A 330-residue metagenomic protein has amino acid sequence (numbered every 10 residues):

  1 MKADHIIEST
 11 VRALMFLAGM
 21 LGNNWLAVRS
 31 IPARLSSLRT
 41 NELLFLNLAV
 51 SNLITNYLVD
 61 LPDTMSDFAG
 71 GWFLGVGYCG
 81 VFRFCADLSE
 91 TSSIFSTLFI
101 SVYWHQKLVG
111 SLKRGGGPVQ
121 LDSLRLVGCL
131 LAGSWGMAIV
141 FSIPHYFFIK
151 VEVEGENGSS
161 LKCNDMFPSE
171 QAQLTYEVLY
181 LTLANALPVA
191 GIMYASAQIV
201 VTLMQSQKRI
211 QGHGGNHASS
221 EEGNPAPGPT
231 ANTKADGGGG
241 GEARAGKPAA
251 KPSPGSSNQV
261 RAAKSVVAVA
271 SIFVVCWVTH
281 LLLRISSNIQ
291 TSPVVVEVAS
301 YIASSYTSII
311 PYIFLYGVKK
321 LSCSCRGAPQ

Functional and structural regions predicted by a protein language model:
M1-V28: Extracellular N-terminal segment of 7TM GPCRs
K2-T10, S36-L43, L74-G80, F84 (+6 more regions): Juxtamembrane loop-transmembrane helix junctions in multi-pass integral membrane proteins, especially the extracellular
D4-A13, T40-V102, K107-Q120: Extracellular TM2-ECL1-early TM3 structural module of rhodopsin-like
M15-G19, N47-D60, D87, T91 (+4 more regions): Alpha-helical transmembrane segments of multi-pass membrane proteins
A18-I31, N56-L61, L88-K113, L130-A132 (+3 more regions): Cytoplasm-facing ends of alpha-helical transmembrane segments in multi-pass membrane proteins
A49-S51, L126-S134, G158-F167, V201-H280: Intracellular effector-coupling site of seven-transmembrane GPCRs, centered on the ICL3-to-TM6 transition
G71-F84, G110, V119-V127, A138-A186: Loop architecture of class A 7-transmembrane GPCRs
S96, G191-I192, K264, A268-I285 (+1 more regions): Seventh transmembrane helix
